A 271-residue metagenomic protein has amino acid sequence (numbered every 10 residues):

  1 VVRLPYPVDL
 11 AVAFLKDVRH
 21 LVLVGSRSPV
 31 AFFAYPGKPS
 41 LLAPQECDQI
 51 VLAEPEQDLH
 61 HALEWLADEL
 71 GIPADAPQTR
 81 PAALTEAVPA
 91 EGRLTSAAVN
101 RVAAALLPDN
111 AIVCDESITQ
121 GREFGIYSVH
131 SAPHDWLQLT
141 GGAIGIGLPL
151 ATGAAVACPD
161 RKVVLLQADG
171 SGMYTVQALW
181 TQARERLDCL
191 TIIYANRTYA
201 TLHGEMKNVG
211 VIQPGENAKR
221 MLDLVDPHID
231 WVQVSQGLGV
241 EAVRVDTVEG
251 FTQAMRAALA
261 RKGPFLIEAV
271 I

Functional and structural regions predicted by a protein language model:
V1-A87: Glycine-rich, acidic loop regions that bind phosphate or pyrophosphate groups
L4, V8-A11, L15, P55-L63 (+6 more regions): Generic structural signal for well-ordered, non-membrane alpha-helical segments in soluble metabolic enzymes
V12-K16, L41-P44, A104-L107, S128-H130 (+3 more regions): Solvent-exposed alpha-helices and their adjacent loops that cap or buttress functional pockets in soluble metabolic
H20, I112, K162-V164: Structural motif
V22, I112-E116, D169: Short hydrophobic beta-strand segments
S28, E56, S117-T119, A195-T198 (+1 more regions): Glycine-rich beta-alpha junction loops
Q78-D160: Active-site diphosphate/adenylate-binding microenvironment
E123-I271: Thiamine diphosphate
